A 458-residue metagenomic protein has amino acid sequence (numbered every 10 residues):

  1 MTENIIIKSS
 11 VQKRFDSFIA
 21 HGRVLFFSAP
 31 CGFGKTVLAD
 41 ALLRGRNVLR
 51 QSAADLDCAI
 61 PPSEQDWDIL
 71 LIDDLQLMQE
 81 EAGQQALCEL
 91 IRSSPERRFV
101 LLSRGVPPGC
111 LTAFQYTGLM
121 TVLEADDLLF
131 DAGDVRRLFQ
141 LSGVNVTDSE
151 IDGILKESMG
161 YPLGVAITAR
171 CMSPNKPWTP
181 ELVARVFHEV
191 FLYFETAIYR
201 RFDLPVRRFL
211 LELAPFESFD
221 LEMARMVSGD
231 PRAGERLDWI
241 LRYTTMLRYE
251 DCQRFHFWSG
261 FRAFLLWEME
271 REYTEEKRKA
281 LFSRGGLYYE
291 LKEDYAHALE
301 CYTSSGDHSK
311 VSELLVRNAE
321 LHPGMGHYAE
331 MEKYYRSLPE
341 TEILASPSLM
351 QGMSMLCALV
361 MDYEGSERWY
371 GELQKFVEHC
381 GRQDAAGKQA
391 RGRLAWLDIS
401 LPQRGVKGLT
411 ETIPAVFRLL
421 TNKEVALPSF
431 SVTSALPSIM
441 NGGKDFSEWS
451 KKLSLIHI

Functional and structural regions predicted by a protein language model:
G22-L38: Walker A/P-loop nucleotide-binding motif
G32, A39, Y116, T121-V122 (+5 more regions): Amphipathic alpha-helical "lid/sensor" segments that cap RecA-like P-loop NTPase cores
V37, Q85-G153, E157, L163-T168 (+2 more regions): Alpha-helical sensor/transducer elements of the RecA-like P-loop NTPase core
S63-G83: Conserved P-loop NTPase "ATPase switch" module shared by AAA+ and STAND
S149, L192-E270, A280: C-terminal boundary/linker of central alpha/beta nucleotide-binding cores
E275-L349, L356, G365-W369: Extended alpha-helical scaffolding segments used for macromolecular assembly and cargo binding
E313-E320, Q351-Y363, R391-V406, S431-S450: Tandem amphipathic alpha-helical repeat scaffolds
I456-I458: Conserved small/polar residues in nucleotide/adenosyl-binding loops
